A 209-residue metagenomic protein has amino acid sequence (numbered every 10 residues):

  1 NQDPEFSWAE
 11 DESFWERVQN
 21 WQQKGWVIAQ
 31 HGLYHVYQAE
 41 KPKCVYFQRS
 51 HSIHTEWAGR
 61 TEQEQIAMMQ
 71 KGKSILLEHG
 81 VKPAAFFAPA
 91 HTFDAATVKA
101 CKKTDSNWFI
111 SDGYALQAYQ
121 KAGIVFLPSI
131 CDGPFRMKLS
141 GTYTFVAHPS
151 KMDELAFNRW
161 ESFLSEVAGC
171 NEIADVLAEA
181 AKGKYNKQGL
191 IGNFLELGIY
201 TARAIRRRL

Functional and structural regions predicted by a protein language model:
N1-A9, H54-Q63, V146-K151: The substrate-binding groove and active-site-proximal loops of carbohydrate-active enzymes, especially glycoside
N1-Q2, Q30-Y34, F87-A90, C131 (+1 more regions): A cross-domain feature marking catalytic cores of carbohydrate-active enzymes and several ubiquitous metabolic/repair
N1-V27: Active-site beta->alpha N-cap acidic-glycine motif
G25-A29, P83-A85, N107-F109, T142-V146: Structural preference for beta-strand elements that scaffold enzyme active sites
Q38-H51: Short, flexible, mixed-charge acidic loops at enzyme active sites
W57-S129, D153-N158: Catalytic domains of cell-wall/extracellular-matrix polysaccharide-remodeling enzymes, centered on de-N-acetylation
F109-I110, K151-L209: C-terminal domain-boundary segment and adjacent tail
Q120-A122, F126-L164, A174-A180: A conserved mid-domain beta-alpha-beta active-site/ligand-binding segment of alpha/beta enzyme cores
